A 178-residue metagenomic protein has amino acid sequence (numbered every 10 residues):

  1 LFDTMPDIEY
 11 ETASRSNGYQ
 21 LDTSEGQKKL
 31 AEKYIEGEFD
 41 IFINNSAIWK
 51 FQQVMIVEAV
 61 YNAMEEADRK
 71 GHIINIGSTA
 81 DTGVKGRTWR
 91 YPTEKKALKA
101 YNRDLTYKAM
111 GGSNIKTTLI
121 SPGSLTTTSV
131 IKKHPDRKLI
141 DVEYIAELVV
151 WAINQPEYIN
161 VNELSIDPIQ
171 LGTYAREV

Functional and structural regions predicted by a protein language model:
L1-E11: Canonical Rossmann dinucleotide-binding motif of NAD(H)/NADP(H)-dependent dehydrogenases/reductases, specifically
F2, V57-Y61, N102-R103, A146-V149: Short-chain dehydrogenase/reductase
E9-L30, I48, M55: Adenosine-cofactor binding site in Rossmann-like domains, unifying the SAM/SAH pocket of S-adenosylmethionine-dependent
S14, L30-N44, K50, R69 (+1 more regions): A glycine-rich helix->loop->beta "capping" turn within Rossmann-like NAD(P)(H)-dependent oxidoreductase domains
S24-G37, E58-N62: Conserved amphipathic alpha-helix within the SDR
F39-W49, V57, H72-G77, T118: Rossmann-fold scaffold of SDR-type NAD(P)-dependent oxidoreductases
I48, E65-G111, G123-T127, I131-K132: Catalytic loop of short-chain dehydrogenase/reductase
L119, H134-V178: C-terminal helical subdomain
